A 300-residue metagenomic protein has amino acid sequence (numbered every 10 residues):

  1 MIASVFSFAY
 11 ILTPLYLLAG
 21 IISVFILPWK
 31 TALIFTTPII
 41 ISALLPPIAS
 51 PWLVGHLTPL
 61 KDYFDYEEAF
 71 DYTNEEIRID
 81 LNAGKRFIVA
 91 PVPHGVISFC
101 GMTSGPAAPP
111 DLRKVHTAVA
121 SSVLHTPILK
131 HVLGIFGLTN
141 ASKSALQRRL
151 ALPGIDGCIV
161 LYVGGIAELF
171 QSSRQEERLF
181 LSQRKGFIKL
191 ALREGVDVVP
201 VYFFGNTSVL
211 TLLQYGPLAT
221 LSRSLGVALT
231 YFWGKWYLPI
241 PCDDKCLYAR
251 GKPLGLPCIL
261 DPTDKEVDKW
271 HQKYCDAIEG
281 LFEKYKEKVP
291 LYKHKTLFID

Functional and structural regions predicted by a protein language model:
M1, H56, T73, A108 (+5 more regions): General structural signal for secondary-structure boundaries
M1, I41-S50, S208-T220: Compositionally biased, charge-rich terminal segments
M1-A43: Alpha-helical bilayer-embedded segments of polytopic membrane proteins, i.e., transmembrane/intramembrane helices
T31-E67, A83-P153, G165-S182: Catalytic core of membrane glycerolipid acyltransferases/transacylases, capturing the structured, soluble-facing
E67-D80: Cytochrome P450 catalytic-domain "roof"
T73, S122, G255: Residues that form or immediately flank small-molecule/cofactor binding pockets and catalytic motifs
N74, L146, F204: Residue-level "edge-of-site" marker
R149-D300: Non-catalytic C-terminal accessory region of glycerolipid acyltransferases and related lyso-lipid remodeling enzymes
